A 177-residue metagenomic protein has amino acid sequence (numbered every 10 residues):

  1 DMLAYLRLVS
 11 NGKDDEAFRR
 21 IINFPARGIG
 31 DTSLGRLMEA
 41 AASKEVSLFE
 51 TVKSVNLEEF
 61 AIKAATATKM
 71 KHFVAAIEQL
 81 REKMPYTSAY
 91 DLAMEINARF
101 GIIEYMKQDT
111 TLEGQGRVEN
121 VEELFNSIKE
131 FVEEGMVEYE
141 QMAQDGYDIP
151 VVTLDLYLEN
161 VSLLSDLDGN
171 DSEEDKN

Functional and structural regions predicted by a protein language model:
D1: Active-site-proximal beta-strand elements of phosphoester/diester hydrolases
A4-N177: Conserved helicase C-terminal RecA-like lobe
